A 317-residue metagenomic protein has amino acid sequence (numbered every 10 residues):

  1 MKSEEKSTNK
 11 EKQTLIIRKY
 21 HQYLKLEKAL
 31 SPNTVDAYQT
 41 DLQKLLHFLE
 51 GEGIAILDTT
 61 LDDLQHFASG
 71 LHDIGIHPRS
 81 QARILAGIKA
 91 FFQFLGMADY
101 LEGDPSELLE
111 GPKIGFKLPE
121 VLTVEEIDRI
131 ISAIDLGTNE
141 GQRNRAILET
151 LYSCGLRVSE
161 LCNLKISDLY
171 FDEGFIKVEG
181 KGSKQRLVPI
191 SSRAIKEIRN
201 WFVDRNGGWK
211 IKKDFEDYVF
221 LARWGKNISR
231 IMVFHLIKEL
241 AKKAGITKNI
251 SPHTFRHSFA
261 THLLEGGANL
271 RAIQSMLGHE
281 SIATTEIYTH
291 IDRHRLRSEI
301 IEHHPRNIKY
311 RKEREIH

Functional and structural regions predicted by a protein language model:
M1-H317: Conserved catalytic core of the tyrosine transesterase superfamily
